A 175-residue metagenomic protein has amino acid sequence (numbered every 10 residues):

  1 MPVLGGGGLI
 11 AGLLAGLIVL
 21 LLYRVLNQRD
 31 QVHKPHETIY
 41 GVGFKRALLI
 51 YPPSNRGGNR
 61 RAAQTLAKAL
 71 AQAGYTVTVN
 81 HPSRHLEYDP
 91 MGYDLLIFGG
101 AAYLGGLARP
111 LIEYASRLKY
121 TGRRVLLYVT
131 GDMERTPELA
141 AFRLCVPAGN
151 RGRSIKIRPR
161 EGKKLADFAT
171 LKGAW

Functional and structural regions predicted by a protein language model:
P2-A47, P52, G58-R61, T65-T76 (+1 more regions): FMN-binding flavodoxin-like domain, especially the glycine-rich phosphate-binding loop
A73-H85: A short beta-strand-loop structural module common to alpha/beta enzyme folds
